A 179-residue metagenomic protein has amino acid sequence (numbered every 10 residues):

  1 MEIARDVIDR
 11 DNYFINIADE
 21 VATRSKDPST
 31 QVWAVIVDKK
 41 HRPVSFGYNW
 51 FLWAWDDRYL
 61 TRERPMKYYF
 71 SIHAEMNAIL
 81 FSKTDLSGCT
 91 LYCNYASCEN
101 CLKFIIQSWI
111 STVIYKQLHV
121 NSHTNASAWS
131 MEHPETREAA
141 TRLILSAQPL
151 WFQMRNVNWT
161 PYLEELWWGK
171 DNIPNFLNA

Functional and structural regions predicted by a protein language model:
M1-A179: Zinc-dependent deaminase catalytic domain
